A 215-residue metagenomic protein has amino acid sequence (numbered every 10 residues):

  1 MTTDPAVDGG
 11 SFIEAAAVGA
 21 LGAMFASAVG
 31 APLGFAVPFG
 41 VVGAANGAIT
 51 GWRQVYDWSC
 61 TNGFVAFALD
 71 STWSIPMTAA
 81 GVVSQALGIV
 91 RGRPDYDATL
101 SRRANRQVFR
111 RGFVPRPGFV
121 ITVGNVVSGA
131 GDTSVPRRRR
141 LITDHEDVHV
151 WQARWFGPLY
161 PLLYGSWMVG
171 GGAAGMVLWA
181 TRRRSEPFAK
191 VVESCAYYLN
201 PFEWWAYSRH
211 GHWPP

Functional and structural regions predicted by a protein language model:
M1-N62: Extended, hydrophobic alpha-helical membrane-active domains that insert into or remodel lipid bilayers
G10-A23, A48, T61, V65-I89 (+4 more regions): Metalloprotease/metallohydrolase-associated module, dominated by Zn2+-dependent proteases
W58, F113, T133-R137: Generic hydrophobic alpha-helical membrane-segment signal
G118-V120, V127-D144, Y197: Short pre-active-site segment immediately N-terminal to the catalytic Zn-binding motif
D147-G165: Catalytic Zn2+-binding segment of zinc metalloproteases
